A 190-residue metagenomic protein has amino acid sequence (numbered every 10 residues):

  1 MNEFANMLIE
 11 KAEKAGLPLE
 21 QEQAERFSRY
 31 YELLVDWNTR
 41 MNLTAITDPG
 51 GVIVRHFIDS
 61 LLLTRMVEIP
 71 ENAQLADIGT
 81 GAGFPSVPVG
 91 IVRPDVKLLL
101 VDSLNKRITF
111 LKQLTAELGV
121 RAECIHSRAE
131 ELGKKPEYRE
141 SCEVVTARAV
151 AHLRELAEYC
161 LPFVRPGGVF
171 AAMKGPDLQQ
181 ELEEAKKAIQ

Functional and structural regions predicted by a protein language model:
M1-A76, K106-R121, H126: Class I SAM-dependent transferase core
P18, N42-A45, G51-V52, F57 (+5 more regions): Residue-level preference for alpha-helix termini and adjacent loops
L34, V89, K174: Residue-level signal for inorganic ion chemistry
G79: Conserved glycine-centered beta->alpha loop in an early N-terminal alpha/beta scaffold
A82-D95: Conserved SAM-binding loop of SAM-dependent methyltransferases across substrates and taxa, primarily the Class I
V96-L99, S103-Q190: S-adenosylmethionine
